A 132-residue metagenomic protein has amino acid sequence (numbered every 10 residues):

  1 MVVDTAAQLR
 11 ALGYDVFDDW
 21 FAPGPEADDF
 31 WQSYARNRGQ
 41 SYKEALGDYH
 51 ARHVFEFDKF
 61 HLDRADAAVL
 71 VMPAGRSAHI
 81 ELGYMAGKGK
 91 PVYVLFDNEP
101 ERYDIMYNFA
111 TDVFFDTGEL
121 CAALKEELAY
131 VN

Functional and structural regions predicted by a protein language model:
M1-N132: Conserved catalytic or regulatory cores that recognize and/or transform ribose-phosphate-containing ligands
